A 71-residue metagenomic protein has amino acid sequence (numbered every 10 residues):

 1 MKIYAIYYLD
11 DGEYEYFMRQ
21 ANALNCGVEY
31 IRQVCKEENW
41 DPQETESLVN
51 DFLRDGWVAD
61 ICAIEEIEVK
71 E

Functional and structural regions predicted by a protein language model:
M1-E13: Short aromatic-glycine-(Arg/Gly/Cys) micro-motifs in beta-strand/loop hairpins
Y4, Y16-F17, Y30: Aromatic side chains
I6, A21, I61-I64: Short beta-strand element of the conserved SAM-dependent methyltransferase core
G12-Y16, A59: Short, surface-exposed beta-strand/loop "edge" segments at domain boundaries and coil↔beta transitions
F17-A21, N25: Conserved aromatic
V28-E71: Short, mixed-charge low-complexity intrinsically disordered segments
